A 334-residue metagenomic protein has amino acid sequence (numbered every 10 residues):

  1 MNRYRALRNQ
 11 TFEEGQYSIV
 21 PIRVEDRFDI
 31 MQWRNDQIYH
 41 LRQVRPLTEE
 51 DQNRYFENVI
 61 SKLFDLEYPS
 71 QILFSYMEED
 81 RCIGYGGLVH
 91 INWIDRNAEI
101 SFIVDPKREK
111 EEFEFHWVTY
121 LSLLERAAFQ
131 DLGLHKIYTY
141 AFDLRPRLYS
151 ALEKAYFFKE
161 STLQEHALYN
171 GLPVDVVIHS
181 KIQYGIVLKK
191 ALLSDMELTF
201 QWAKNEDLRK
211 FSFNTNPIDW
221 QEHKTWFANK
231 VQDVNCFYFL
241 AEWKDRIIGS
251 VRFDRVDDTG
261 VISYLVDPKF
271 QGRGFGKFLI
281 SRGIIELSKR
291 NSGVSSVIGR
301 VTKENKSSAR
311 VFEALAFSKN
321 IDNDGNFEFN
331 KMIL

Functional and structural regions predicted by a protein language model:
M1-R27, M77-L198, W202-N205, Y238 (+1 more regions): Acyl-donor (CoA/ACP) binding surface of acyl/acetyltransferases
I30-R34, Q52, F56, I100 (+3 more regions): Hydrophobic alpha-helical core bundles mediating ligand binding, dimerization, or RNAP-core interactions
R34-Q37, V59-I60, A155, A203-E206 (+3 more regions): Alpha-helix boundary/capping residues
I38, I60-E67, R108, L132 (+3 more regions): Secondary-structure transition/hinge residues
I38-V59, D207-T225: Conserved GNAT-fold acetyl-CoA-binding loop/helix
V44, L66-S70, F213, F237 (+2 more regions): Short, polar/charged, Gly/Pro-enriched helix-capping and turn/loop motifs at alpha-helix termini and inter-helix linkers
P46, Y68, L168, T215-N216 (+2 more regions): Sparse recognition of residues in long alpha-helices and their boundaries
V59-S75, F227-L240: A short helix-loop-beta-strand connector motif used in the catalytic cores of GNAT acetyltransferases and, in some
